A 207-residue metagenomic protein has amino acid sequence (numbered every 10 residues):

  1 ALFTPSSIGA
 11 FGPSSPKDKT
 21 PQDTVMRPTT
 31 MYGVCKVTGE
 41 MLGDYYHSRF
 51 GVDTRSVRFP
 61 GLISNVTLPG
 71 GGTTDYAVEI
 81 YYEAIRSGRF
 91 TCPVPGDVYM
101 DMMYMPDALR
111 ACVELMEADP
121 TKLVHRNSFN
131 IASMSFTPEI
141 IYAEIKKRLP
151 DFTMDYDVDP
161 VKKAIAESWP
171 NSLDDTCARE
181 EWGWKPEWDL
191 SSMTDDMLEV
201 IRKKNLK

Functional and structural regions predicted by a protein language model:
A1-T30: Conserved Rossmann-fold NAD(P)-dependent oxidoreductase catalytic core, especially the SDR/UDP-sugar
L2-S6, A10, R55-G61, D101 (+1 more regions): Structural signature of the Rossmann-like NAD(P)-dependent dehydrogenase/reductase core
S6, E40-V66: Conserved beta-loop-beta element that borders a ligand/cofactor-binding pocket
V25, S56-P69, E79-M103, D107: A conserved pocket-lining segment of Rossmann-fold NAD(P)-dependent short-chain dehydrogenase/reductase
M31, C35: Active-site helix of classical SDR
T38, L42, Y46, Y76 (+2 more regions): Hydrophobic alpha-helix immediately C-terminal to the catalytic Tyr-X-X-X-Lys motif of short-chain
H47, I85, M116-D119: Protein kinase-like catalytic domain
P93-P95, D101-K207: C-terminal substrate-binding subdomain of Rossmann-fold SDR/epimerase-dehydratase oxidoreductases
